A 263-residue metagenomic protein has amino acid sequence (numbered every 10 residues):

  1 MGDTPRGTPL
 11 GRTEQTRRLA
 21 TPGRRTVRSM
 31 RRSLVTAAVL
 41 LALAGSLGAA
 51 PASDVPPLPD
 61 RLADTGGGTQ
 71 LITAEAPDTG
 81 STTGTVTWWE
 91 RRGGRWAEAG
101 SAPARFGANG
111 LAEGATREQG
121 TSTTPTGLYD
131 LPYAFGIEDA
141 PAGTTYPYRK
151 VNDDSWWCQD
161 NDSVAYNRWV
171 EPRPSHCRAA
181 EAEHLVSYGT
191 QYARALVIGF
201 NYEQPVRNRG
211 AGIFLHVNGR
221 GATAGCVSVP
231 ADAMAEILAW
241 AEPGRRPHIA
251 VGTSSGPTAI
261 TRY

Functional and structural regions predicted by a protein language model:
G23-A52: Secretory targeting and sorting signals
S53-T223, M234-Y263: Cell wall/extracellular polymer interaction/catalysis modules
T223-V229: Active-site nucleophilic cysteine motif
